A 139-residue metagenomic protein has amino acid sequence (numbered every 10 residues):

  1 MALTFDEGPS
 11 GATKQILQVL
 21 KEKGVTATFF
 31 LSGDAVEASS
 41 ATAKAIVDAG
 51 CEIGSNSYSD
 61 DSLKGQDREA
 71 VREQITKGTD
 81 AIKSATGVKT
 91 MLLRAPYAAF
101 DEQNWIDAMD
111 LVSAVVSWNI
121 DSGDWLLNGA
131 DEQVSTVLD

Functional and structural regions predicted by a protein language model:
M1-Q66, A70-S84, T90: Active-site beta->alpha N-cap acidic-glycine motif
Q15, E37, S62-D139: Catalytic domains of cell-wall/extracellular-matrix polysaccharide-remodeling enzymes, centered on de-N-acetylation
